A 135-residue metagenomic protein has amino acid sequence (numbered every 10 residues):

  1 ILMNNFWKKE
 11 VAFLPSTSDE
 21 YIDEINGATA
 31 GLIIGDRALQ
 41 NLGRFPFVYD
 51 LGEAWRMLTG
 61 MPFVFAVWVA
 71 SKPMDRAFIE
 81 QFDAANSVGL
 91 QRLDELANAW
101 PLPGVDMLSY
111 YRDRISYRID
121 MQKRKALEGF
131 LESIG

Functional and structural regions predicted by a protein language model:
I1-L2, N26, G129: Short Gly/charged-rich anion-binding patches and loops
I1-P15, D94: Ligand-binding cleft/hinge of the Venus flytrap
W7, Y21, Y49, Y110-Y111 (+1 more regions): Sequence-level detector for tyrosine residue identity
V11-P15, G31, V105-Y110: Generic detector of bulky aromatic hydrophobic side chains
P15-N98: Pocket-lining segment of extracytoplasmic ligand-binding domains
N26, I134-G135: Short glycine-centered helix-capping/turn motifs at secondary-structure transition points
P73-S133: Secondary-structure end/capping motifs
